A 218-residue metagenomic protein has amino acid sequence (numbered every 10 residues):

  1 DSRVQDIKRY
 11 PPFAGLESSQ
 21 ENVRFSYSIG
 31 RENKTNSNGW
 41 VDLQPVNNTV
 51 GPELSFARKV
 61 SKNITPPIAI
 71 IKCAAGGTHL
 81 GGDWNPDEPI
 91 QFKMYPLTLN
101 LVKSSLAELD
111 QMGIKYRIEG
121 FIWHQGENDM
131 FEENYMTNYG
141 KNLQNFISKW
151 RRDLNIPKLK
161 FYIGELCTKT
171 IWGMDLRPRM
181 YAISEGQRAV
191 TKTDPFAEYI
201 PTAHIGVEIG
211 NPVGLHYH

Functional and structural regions predicted by a protein language model:
D1-H218: Cell-envelope and extracellular/periplasmic
